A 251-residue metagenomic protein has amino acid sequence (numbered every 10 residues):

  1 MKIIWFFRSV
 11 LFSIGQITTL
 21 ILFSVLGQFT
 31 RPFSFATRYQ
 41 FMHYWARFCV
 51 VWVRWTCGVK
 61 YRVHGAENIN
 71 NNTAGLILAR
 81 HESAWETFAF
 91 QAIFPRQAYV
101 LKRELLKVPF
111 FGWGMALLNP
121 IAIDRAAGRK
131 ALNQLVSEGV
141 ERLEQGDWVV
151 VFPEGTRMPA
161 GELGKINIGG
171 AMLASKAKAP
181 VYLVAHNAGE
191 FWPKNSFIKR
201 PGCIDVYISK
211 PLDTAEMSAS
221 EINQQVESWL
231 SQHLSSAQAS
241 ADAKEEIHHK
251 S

Functional and structural regions predicted by a protein language model:
I3, N133-S251: Non-catalytic C-terminal accessory region of glycerolipid acyltransferases and related lyso-lipid remodeling enzymes
I4-L11, G15, T19-L22, L26 (+1 more regions): Membrane-interacting alpha-helical segments
L20-R47, W55-C57, N71-G128: Catalytic core of membrane glycerolipid acyltransferases/transacylases, capturing the structured, soluble-facing
T56-H64, L132-N133, N187-E190: Short gly/ser/thr-rich secondary-structure transition/capping motifs
V63, I77, Y99-V100, V206-I208: Generic preference for hydrophobic
H64, L101-K102, I123-R125, P153 (+1 more regions): Thr-Gly-centered strand-to-loop micro-motif
G65-N70: Glycine-rich helix-loop-beta junction characteristic of Rossmann-like nucleotide cofactor-binding loops
